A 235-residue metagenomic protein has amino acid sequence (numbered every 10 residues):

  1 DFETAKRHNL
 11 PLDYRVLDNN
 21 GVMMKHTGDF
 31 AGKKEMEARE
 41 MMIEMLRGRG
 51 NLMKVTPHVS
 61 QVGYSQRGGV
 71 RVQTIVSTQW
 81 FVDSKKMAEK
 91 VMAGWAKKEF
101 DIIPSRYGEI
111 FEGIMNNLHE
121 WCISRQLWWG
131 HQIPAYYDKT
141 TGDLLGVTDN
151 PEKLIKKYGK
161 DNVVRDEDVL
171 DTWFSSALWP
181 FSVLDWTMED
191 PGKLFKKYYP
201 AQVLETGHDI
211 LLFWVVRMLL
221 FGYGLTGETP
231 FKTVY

Functional and structural regions predicted by a protein language model:
D1-V16, K54-Y235: Structured secondary-structure scaffolds
G21, M42, S65: Active-site cavity-forming subdomains of large catalytic enzyme subunits
G21-M23, L144: Hydrophobic residues embedded in beta-strands of well-ordered beta-sheets
M23-E37: A short-motif feature that recognizes glycine-rich, charge-decorated loops that bind or process nucleotide phosphates
K34-V62: Phosphate/diphosphate-binding loops
